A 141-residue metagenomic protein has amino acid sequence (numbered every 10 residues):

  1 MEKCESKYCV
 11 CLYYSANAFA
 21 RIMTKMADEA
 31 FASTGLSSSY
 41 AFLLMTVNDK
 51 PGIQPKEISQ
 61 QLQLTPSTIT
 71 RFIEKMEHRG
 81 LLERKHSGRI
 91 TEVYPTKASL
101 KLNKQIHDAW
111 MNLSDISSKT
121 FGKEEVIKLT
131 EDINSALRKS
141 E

Functional and structural regions predicted by a protein language model:
M1-T34, Y94, K101: N-terminal leader segment of winged-helix/HTH proteins
A16-F19, M23-M26, L62, L102 (+3 more regions): Alpha-helical linker/hinge and terminal dimerization helices associated with HTH transcriptional regulators
R21-T68: N-terminal helix-turn-helix DNA-binding core of bacterial DNA-binding proteins
E29, K75, S135: Alpha-helical DNA-recognition elements
E74-E131: Charged, amphipathic alpha-helical coiled-coil/dimerization segments
I127-E141: Exposed, interaction-prone assembly regions rather than primary DNA-binding/catalytic cores
